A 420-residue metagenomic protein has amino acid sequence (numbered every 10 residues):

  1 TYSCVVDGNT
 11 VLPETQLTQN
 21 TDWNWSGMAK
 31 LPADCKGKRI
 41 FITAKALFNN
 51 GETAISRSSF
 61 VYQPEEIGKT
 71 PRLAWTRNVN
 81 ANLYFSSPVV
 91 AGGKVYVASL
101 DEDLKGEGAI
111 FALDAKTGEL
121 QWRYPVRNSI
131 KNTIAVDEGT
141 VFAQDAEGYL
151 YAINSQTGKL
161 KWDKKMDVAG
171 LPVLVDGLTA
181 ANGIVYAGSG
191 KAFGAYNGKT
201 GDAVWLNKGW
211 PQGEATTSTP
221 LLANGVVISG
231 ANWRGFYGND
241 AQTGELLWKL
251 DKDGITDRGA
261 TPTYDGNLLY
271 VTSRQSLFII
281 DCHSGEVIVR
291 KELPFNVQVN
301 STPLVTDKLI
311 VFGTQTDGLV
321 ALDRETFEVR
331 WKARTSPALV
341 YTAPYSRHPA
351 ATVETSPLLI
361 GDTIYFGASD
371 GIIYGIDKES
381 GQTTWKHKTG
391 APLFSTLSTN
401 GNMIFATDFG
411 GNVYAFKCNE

Functional and structural regions predicted by a protein language model:
Q19-M28: Aromatic sugar-binding surface patches on proteins that engage polysaccharides or sugar-phosphate polymers
L31-K38: Surface-exposed, short loops/turns at beta-strand junctions within beta-sandwich domains
E52-Y62: Edge beta-strands of extracellular beta-sandwich domains
P64-A91, S99-E107, L120-A135, L160-A181 (+9 more regions): Extracytoplasmic beta-rich repeat domains
V97-A98, A143, A187, S229 (+4 more regions): Residue position within the beta-strands of beta-propeller blades
D101-K105, G148-Y149, A192-F193, R234-G235 (+3 more regions): Short glycine/acidic-enriched loop and turn motifs that connect beta-strands
D114-T117, N154-G158, N197-G201, D240-G244 (+4 more regions): Short loop/turn segments that connect beta-strands within beta-propeller blades
